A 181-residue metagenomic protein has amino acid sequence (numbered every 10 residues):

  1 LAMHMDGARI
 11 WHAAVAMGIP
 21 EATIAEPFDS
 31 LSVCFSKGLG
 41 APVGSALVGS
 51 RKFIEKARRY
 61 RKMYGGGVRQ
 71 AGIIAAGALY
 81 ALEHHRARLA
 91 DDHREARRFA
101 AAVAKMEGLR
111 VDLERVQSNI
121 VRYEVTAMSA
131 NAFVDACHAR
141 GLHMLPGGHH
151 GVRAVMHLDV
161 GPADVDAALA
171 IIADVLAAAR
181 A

Functional and structural regions predicted by a protein language model:
L1-V125, N131-R140, M144-V160, D164 (+1 more regions): Conserved PLP-enzyme active-site core in the AAT-like
